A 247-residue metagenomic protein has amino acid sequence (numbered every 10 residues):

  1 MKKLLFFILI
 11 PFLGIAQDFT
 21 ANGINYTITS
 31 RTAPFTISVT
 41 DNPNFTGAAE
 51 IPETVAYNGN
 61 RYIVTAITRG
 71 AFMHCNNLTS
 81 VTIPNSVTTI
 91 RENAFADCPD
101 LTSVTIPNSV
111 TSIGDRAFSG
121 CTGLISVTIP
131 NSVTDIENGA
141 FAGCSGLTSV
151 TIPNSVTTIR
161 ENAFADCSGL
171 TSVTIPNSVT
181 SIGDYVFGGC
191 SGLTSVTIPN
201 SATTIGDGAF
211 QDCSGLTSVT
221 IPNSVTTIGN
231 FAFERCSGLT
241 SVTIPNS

Functional and structural regions predicted by a protein language model:
K2-K3, N76: Context-gated lysine
K3-L13: Sec-dependent N-terminal signal peptides
I8, Q17, I37-V39, D115 (+1 more regions): Intrinsically disordered, low-complexity boundary segments flanking structured domains
A16-G23: Boundary at the C-terminal end of the N-terminal hydrophobic targeting segment
G23, F45-A66, N76-T89, P99-S112 (+6 more regions): Structural signature of tandem-repeat unit edges
N25-S30: Short amphipathic beta-strand and strand-loop transition segments with alternating hydrophobic
R31-G47: Secondary-structure transition/turn motif
T68-A71, R91-A94, G114-S119, E137-A142 (+4 more regions): Consensus positions within tandem repeat domains that build extended binding/scaffold surfaces
